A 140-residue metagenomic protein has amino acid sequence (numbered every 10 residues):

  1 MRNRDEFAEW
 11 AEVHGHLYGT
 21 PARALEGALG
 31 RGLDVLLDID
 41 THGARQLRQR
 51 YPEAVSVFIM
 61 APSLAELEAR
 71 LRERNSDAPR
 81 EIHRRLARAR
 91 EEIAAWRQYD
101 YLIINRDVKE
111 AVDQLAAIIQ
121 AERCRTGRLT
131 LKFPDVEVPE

Functional and structural regions predicted by a protein language model:
M1-V35, T41-R45: ATP-dependent small-molecule kinase phosphotransfer cores that center on conserved nucleotide phosphate-binding segments
R4-A8, R70-D77, I118-A121: Conserved AAA+ ATPase "sensor/coupling" helix adjacent to the nucleotide-binding pocket
G27-G30, R48-P52, A94-W96: Conserved catalytic network of the ASCE P-loop NTPase/AAA+ motor domain
V35-D40, Q49-R74, N105: Conserved phosphate-donor/acceptor-positioning beta-strand/loop module used by diverse small-molecule
Q46, E66, E110: Phosphate- and divalent-cation-binding pockets in alpha/beta enzyme and binding domains that engage nucleotide-derived
E53, S76-D77, E91-E140: NTP-dependent small-molecule kinase module
P79-R88: Glycine-rich S-adenosyl-L-methionine
